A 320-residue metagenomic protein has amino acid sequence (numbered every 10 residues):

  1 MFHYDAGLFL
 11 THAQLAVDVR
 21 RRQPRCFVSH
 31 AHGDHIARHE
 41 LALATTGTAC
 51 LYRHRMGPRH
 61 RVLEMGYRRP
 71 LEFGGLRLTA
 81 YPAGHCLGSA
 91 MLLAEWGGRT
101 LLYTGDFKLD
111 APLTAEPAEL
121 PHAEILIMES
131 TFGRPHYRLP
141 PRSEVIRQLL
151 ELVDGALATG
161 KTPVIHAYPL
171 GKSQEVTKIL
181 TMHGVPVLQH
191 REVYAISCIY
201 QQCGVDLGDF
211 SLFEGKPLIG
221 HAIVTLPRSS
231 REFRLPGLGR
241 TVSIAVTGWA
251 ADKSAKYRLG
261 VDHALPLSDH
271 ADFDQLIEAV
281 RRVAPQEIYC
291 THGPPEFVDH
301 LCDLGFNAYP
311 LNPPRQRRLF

Functional and structural regions predicted by a protein language model:
M1, E119, R134-L218, E287-F320: Binuclear metal-ion centers of metallo-dependent hydrolases, dominated by the metallo-beta-lactamase
F2-R21, R25, A31-H166, G171: His/Asp/Glu-rich metal-coordinating catalytic cores of metallo-dependent phosphodiesterases/hydrolases acting on
H12, V17, L76, I125 (+4 more regions): Conserved catalytic scaffold of divalent metal-dependent phosphoesterases
I36, S89, A111-P112, K172-V176 (+3 more regions): Short, well-ordered alpha-helical microsegments
L41-A49, I127, P186-I196, A245 (+1 more regions): Short internal beta-strands
Y52-R55, F73-G75, P112-T114, H136-R138 (+3 more regions): Short, charged, surface-exposed secondary-structure boundary motifs
A83-G97, F107, A111-P112, A118 (+5 more regions): Active-site-proximal loop/helix segment associated with metal-binding centers of metalloenzymes
M182, G204-V205, F210-F320: C-terminal regulatory/interaction regions
